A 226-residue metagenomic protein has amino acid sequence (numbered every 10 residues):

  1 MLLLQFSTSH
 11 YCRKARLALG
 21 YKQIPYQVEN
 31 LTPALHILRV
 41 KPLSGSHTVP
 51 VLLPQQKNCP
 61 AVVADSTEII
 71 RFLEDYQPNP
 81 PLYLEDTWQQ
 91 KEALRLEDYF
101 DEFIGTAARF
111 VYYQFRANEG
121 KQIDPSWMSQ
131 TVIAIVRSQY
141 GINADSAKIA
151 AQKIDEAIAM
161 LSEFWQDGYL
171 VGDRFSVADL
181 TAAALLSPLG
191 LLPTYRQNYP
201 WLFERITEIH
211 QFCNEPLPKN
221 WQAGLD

Functional and structural regions predicted by a protein language model:
M1-W127: GST-like domain detector, emphasizing the conserved glutathione-binding G-site in the N-terminal thioredoxin-like
P81-E92, Y113, A134-S146, N220-D226: A short, terminal or domain-edge coil/loop segment
E102-W201: GST-like fold's C-terminal all-alpha helical module
L186-D226: Long, positively charged, glycine-interspersed low-complexity recognition regions
